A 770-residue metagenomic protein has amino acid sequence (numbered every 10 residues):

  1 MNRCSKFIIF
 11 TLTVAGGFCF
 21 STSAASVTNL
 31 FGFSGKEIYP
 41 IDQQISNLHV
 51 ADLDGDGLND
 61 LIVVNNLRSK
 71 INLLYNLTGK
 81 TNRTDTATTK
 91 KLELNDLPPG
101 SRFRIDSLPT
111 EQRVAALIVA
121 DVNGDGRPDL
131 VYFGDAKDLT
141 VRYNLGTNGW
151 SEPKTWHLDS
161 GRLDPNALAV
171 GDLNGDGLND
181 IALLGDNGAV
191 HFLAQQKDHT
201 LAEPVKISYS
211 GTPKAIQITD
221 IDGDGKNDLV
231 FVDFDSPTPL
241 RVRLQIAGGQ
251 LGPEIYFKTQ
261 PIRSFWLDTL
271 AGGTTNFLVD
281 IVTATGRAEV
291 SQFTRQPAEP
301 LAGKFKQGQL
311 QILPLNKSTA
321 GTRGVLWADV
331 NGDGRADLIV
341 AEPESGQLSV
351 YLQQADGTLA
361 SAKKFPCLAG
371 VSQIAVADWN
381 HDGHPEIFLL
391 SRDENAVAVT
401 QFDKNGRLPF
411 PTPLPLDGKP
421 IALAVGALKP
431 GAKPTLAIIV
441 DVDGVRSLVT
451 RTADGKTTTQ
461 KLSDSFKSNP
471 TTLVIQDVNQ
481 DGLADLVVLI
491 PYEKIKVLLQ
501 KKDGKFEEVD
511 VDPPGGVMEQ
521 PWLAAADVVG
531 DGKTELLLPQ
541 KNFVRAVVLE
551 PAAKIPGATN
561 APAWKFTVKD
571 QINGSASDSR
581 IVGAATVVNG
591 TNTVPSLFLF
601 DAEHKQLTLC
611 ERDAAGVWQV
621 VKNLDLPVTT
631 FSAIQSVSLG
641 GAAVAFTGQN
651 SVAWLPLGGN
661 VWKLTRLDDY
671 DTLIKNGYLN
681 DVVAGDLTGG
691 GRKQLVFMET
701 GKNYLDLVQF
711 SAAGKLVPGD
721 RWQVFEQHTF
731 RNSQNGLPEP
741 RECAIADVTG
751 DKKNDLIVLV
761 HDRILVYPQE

Functional and structural regions predicted by a protein language model:
M1-K6: Positively charged n-region of N-terminal signal peptides that target proteins for export
I8-C19: Bacterial N-terminal signal peptides
F20-E770: Beta-propeller-forming repeat regions
